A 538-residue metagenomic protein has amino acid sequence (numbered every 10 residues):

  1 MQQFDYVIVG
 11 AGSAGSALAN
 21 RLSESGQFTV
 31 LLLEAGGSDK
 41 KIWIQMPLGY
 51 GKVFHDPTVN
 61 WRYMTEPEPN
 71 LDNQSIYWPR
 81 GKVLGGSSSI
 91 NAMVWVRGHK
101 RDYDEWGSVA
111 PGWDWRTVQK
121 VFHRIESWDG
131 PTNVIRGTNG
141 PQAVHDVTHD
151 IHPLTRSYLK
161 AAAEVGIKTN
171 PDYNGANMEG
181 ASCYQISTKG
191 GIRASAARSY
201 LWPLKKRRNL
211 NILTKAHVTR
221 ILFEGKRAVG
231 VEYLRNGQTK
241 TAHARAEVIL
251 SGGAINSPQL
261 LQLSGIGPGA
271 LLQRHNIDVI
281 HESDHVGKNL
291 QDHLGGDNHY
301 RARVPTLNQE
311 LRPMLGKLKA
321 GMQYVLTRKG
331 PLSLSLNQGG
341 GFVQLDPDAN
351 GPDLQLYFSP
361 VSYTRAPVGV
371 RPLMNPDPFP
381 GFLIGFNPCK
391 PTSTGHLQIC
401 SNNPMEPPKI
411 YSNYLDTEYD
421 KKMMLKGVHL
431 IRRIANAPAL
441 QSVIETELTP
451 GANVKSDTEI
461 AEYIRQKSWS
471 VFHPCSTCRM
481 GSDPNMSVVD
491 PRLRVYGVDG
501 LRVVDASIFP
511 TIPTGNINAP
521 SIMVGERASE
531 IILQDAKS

Functional and structural regions predicted by a protein language model:
M1-H123, E282-S283, L294-G295, H299-A302: N-terminal glycine-rich phosphate/pyrophosphate-binding loop and immediately adjacent elements
I8, G12-A17, H149-D150, A254-I255 (+2 more regions): Residue-level detector of alpha-helix initiation sites
S25-T29, G36-D39, I221-E224, V229-Q323 (+1 more regions): Glycine-rich loop(s) and the adjacent beta-strand/alpha-helix scaffold that form part
S108-A228, E232-L234, D297-L318, G451: Conserved redox-cofactor binding core of oxidoreductases
A162, N276, L430-I434, E526-K537: Internal hydrophobic alpha-helix adjacent to the cofactor/substrate pocket in enzyme cavities
S187-T188, L213-E224, Q355-R371, P378-G385 (+3 more regions): A glycine-rich dinucleotide-binding beta-alpha-beta segment and adjacent secondary-structure elements that constitute
H299-M424, V471-S476, V503-A506, P510-I512: FAD cofactor-binding and catalytic pocket of flavoenzymes
I512-E530: A conserved FAD-binding loop/helix module that cradles the flavin
